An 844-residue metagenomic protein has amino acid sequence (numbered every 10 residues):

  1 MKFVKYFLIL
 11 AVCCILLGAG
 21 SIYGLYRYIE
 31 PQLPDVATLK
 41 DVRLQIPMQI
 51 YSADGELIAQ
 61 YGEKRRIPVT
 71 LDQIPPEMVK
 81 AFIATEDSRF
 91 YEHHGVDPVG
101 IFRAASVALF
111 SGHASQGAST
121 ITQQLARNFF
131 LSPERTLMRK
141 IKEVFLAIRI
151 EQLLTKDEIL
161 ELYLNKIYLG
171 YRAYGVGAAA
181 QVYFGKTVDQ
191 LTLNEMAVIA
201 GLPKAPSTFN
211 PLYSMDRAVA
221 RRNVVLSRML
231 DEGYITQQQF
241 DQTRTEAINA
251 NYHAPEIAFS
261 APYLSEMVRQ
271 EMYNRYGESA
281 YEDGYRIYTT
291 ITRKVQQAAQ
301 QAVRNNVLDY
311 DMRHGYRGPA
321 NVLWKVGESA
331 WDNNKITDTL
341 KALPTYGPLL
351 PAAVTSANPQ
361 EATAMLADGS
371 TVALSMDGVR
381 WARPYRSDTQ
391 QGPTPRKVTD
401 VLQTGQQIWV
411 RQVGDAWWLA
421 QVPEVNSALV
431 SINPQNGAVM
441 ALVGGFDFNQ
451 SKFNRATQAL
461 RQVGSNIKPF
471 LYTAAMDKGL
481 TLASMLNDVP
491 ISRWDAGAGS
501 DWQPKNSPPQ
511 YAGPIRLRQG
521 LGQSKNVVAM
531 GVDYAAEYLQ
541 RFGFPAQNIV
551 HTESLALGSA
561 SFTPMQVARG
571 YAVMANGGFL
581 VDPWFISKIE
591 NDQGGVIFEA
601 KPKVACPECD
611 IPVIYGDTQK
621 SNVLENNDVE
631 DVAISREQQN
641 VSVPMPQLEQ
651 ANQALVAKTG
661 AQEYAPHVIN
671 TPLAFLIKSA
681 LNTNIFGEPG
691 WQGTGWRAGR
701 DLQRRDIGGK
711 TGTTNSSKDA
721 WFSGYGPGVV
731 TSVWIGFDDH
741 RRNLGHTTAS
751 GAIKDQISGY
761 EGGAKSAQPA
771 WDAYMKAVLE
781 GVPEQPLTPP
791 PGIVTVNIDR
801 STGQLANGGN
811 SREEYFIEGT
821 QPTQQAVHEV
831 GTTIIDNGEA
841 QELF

Functional and structural regions predicted by a protein language model:
M1-Y51, R89, A108-L109: N-terminal type II signal-anchor transmembrane helix that functions as the membrane-insertion/stop-transfer segment
G18, E30-L44, T192, N306-P319 (+5 more regions): Beta-lactamase-like hydrolase cores
I22, R27, S111-L366, Q540-R541 (+3 more regions): Non-catalytic, structured segments within soluble enzyme domains
A37, N249-A250, A254-P255, W324-N333 (+9 more regions): Soluble, non-transmembrane domains of envelope/secretory-pathway proteins that act on or interact with carbohydrate
P47-A53, I74, L191, L350-L366 (+3 more regions): A short, well-structured edge-of-sheet supersecondary motif
F82-I83, M229, A299, P359 (+7 more regions): Active-site SXXK
Y91-I101, Y174-G177, T236-Q239, F453 (+3 more regions): Short, well-structured active-site flanking segments
F129, I291, L486-I491, K505-A546 (+1 more regions): Active-site-adjacent helix/loop patches that line small-molecule binding or acyl-intermediate pockets
